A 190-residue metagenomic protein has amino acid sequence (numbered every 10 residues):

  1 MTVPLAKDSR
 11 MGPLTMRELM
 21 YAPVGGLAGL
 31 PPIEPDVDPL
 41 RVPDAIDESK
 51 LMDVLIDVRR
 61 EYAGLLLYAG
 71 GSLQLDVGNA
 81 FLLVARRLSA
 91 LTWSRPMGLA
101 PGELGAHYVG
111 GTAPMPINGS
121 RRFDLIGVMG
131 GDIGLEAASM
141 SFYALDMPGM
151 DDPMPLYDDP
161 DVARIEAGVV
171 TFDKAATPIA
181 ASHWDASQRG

Functional and structural regions predicted by a protein language model:
T2-G190: Surface-exposed, interaction-prone regions used to assemble/regulate multi-protein complexes
